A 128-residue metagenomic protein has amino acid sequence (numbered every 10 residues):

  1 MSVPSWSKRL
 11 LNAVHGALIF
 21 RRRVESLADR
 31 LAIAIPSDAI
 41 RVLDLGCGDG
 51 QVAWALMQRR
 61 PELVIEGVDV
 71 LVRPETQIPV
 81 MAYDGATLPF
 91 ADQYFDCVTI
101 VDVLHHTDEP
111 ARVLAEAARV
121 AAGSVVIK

Functional and structural regions predicted by a protein language model:
M1-L10: N-terminal, positively charged/glycine-rich alpha-helical extensions of SAM-dependent methyltransferases
I19-D38: Conserved alpha-helix/loop element of class I SAM-dependent methyltransferases that forms part of the SAM/SAH-binding
R41, V64, Y94-D96: Structural signature of beta-strand start/N-cap positions in the alpha/beta core of ABC transporter nucleotide-binding
L43, D49-T87: Class I SAM-dependent methyltransferase SAM/SAH-binding core
T99: A conserved beta-strand element that flanks and buttresses the S-adenosyl-L-methionine
D102-V103: Short catalytic micro-motifs in class I SAM-dependent methyltransferases
A111-V125: A short glycine-rich, Lys/Arg-flanked "PGG" loop and its adjoining helix->strand segment in the class I
K128: Alpha/beta-hydrolase-fold catalytic nucleophile elbow
